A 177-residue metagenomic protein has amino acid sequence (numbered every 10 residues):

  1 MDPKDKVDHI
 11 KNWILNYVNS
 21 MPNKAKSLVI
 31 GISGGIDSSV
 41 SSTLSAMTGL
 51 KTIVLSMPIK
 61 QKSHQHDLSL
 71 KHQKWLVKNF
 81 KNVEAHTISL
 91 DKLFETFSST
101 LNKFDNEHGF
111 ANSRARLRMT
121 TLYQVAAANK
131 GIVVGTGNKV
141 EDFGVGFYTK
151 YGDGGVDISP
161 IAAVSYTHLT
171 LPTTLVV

Functional and structural regions predicted by a protein language model:
M1-T149: ATP-dependent adenylation/nucleotidyltransferase module used to activate substrates
S56-Q61, I158-V164: Short, acidic/turn-prone active-site loops that include or flank metal/cofactor- and phosphate-binding residues
M119, S165-Y166: A structural signal for well-ordered alpha-helical scaffolds and beta->alpha junctions
G146-A162: A mobile, often basic/glycine-rich helix-loop segment that functions as the active-site lid/recognition loop
T167-P172: Conserved small/polar residues in nucleotide/adenosyl-binding loops
